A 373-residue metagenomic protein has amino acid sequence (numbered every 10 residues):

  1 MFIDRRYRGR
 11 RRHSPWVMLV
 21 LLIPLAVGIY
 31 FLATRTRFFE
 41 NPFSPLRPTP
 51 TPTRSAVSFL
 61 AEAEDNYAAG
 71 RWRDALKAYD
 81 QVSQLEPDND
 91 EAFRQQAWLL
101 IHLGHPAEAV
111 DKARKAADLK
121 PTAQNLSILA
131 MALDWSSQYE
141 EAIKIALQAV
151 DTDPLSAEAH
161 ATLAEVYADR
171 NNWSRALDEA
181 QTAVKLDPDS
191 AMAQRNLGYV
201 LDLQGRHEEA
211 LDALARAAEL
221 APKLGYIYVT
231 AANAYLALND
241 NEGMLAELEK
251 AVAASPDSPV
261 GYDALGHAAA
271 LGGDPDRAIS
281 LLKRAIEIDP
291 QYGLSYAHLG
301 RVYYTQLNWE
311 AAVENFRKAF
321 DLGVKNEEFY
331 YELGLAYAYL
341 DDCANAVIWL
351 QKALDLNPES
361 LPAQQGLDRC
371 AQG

Functional and structural regions predicted by a protein language model:
F39-D65, A69, K77-Q84, D88 (+7 more regions): Ser/Thr-rich, Proline-interspersed low-complexity disordered segments
P52-E91, Q95-H102, T122, M131 (+3 more regions): Alpha-helical segment of the N-proximal tetratricopeptide repeat
A56, D90-E91, T122-N125, A157-E158 (+6 more regions): Helix-start (N-cap) detector for alpha-helical repeat units in TPR-like alpha-solenoids, especially tetratricopeptide
G70-K77, L103-K115, S136-Q148, R170-T182 (+5 more regions): Structural signature of tandem alpha-helical TPR/SEL1-like repeats, specifically the intra-repeat loop/turn
L85, D118-L119, T152, L186 (+5 more regions): Structural marker of alpha-solenoid helical repeat scaffolds
Q95, I128-L129, T162, N196 (+5 more regions): Canonical tetratricopeptide repeat
